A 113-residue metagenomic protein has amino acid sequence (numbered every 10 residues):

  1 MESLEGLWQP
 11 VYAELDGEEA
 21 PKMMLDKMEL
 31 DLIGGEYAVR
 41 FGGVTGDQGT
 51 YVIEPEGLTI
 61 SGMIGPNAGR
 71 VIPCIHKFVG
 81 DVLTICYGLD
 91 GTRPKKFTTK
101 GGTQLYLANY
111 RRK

Functional and structural regions predicted by a protein language model:
M1-Q9: N-terminal helix-cap/turn-to-beta initiation motif at the start of protein domains
P10-K27, L32-T98: Contiguous, well-ordered beta-strand patches that form the walls/edges of small beta-barrel/beta-sandwich domains
K100-T103: Short, solvent-exposed loop/turn segments at conserved positions within beta-propeller repeat blades
L105-L107: Short hydrophobic/aromatic beta-strand or adjacent loop that forms the aromatic wall/cage of a ligand/substrate-binding
N109-K113: Short beta-strand-to-coil "C-cap" segments at the C-terminal boundary of structured domains/repeats, marking
